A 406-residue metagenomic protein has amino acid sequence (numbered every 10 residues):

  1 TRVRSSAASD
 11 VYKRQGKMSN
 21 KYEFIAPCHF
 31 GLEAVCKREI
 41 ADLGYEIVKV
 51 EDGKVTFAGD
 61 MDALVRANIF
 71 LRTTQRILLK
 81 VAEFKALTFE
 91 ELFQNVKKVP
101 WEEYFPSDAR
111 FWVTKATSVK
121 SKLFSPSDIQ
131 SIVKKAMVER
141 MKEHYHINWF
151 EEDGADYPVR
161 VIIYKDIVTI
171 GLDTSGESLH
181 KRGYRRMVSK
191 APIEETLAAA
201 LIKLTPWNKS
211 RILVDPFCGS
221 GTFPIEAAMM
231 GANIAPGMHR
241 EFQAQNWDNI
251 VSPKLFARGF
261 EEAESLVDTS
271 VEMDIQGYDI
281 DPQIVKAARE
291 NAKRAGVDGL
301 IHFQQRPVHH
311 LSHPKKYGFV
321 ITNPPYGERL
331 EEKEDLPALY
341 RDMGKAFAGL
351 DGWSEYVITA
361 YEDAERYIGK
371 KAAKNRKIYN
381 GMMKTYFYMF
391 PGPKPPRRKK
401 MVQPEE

Functional and structural regions predicted by a protein language model:
T1-Q15: Single conserved hydrophobic/aromatic residue that forms the stacking wall/gate of nucleotide- or nucleobase-binding
K17-Y157, E406: Non-catalytic nucleic-acid substrate-recognition regions in nucleic-acid-modifying enzymes
S19-L32, C36-D42, K49, V55-R72 (+5 more regions): S-adenosyl-L-methionine
C28, D279, T359: Short beta-strand/turn micro-motifs composed of small residues that flank or help shape donor/cofactor-binding pockets
I40, V113, V161, N323 (+1 more regions): Residue-level signal for inorganic ion chemistry
E102-S107, I162-I163, P314: Short glycine/proline-enriched loop/turn "hinge" motifs that connect secondary-structure elements and lie
I193-H313, E328-R329, K333-D335: Conserved S-adenosyl-L-methionine
P307-H310, P314-E406: C-terminal catalytic and target-recognition region of SAM-dependent MTase-like enzymes, primarily methyltransferases
